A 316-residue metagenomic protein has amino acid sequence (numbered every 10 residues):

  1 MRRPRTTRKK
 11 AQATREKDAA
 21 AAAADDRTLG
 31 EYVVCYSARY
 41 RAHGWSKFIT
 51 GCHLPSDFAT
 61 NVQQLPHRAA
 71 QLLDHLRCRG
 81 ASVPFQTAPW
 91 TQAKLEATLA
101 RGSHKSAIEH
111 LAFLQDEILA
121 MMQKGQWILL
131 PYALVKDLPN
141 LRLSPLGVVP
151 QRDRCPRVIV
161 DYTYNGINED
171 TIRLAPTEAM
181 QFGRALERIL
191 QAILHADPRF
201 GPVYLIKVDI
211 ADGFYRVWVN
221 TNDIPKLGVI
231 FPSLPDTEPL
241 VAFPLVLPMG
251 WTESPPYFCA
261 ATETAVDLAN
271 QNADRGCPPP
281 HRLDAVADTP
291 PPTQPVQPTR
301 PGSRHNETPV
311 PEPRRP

Functional and structural regions predicted by a protein language model:
R2-E178: Reverse-transcribing Pol proteins
A24, T177, Q181-R184, Q297 (+1 more regions): Alpha-helix boundary/N-cap detector
W45, W90, W127, W218 (+2 more regions): A residue-identity detector for tryptophan
P66, G125, G250-W251, D274 (+2 more regions): Glycine-centered secondary-structure boundary/capping sites
H67-C78, Y215-T221, T293-P295: Short, mixed-charge, low-aromatic patches
K105-E109, I118, M122-A269: Catalytic-core region of right-hand nucleic acid polymerases
F258-P316: Active-site palm subdomain of RNA-directed nucleic acid polymerases
